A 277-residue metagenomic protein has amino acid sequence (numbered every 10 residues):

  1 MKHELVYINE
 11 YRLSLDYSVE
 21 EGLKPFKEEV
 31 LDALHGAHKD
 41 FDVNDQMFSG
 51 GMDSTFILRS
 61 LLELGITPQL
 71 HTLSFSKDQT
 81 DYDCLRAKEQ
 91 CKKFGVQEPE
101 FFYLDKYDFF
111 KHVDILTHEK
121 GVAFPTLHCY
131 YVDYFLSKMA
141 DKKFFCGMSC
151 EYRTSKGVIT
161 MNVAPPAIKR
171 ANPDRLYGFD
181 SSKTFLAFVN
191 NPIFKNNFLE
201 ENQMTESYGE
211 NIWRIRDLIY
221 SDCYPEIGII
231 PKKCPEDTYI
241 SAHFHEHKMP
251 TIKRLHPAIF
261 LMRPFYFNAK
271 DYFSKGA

Functional and structural regions predicted by a protein language model:
M1-V43, S60, G65-S76, D81-A277: Nucleotide-activated chemistry modules centered on ATP-dependent adenylation/adenylyltransferase
Q46-G50: Short, glycine-rich nucleotide/cofactor-binding loops
D53-S54: Catalytic nucleophile loop
I57: Hydrophobic positions on the alpha1 helix immediately C-terminal to the Walker A/P-loop
